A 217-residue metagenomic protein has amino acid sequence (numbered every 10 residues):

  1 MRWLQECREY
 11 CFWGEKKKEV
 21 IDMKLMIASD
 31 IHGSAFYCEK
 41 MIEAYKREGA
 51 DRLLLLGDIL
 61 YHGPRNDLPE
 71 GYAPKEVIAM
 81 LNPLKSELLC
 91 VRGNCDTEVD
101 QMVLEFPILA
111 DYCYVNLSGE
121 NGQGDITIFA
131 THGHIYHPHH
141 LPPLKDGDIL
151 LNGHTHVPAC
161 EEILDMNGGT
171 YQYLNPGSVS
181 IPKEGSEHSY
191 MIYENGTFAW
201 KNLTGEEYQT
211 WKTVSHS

Functional and structural regions predicted by a protein language model:
K16-K18: Polybasic, lysine-rich low-complexity intrinsically disordered segments
K24-L117: Core catalytic region of metal-dependent phosphoesterases/phosphodiesterases, especially metallo-beta-lactamase-like
I27-S29, L53-D58, L88-N94, F129-H132 (+2 more regions): Active-site neighborhood of phospho(di)ester-bond hydrolases with catalytic His/Asp-centered motifs
Y45-A50, G122-Q123, L144-D146: Glycine-rich phosphate-binding loop signature in dinucleotide/nucleotide-binding domains
F106, G124-T127, H134-W211: Conserved beta-sheet core of the metallophosphoesterase superfamily
Y114-G119, Q123, F129-A130: Core dinuclear metal-dependent hydrolase active-site scaffold
